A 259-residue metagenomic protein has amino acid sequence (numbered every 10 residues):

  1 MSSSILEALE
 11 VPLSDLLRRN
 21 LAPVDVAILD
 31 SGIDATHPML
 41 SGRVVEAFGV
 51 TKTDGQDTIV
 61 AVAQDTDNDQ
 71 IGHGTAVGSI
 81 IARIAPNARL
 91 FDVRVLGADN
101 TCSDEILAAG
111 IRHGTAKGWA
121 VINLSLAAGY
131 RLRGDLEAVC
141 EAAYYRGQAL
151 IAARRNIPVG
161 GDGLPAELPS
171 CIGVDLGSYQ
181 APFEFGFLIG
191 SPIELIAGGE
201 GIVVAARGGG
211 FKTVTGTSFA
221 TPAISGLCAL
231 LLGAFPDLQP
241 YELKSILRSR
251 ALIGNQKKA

Functional and structural regions predicted by a protein language model:
M1-L13, T115, W119-L124, G233-A259: C-terminal subdomain of the subtilisin-like protease fold in secreted/lumenal serine endopeptidases
S2-I84, A88: Active-site core segment of subtilase-fold serine proteases
D15-L21, T101-N123, R133-Q148, V159-D175 (+1 more regions): Mature extracellular/periplasmic domains of secretome proteins
D34, V50-T51, L96, Q180 (+3 more regions): Active-site/binding-pocket entry motifs
V60-Y130, A234-F235, L247-A251: Subtilisin-like peptidase catalytic core
T66-T75, I157-P158, K212-I224: Gly/Ser-rich catalytic serine loop of serine hydrolases
R94, N123-A127, I151-R155, L176 (+1 more regions): A cross-family glycoside hydrolase active-site/sugar-binding cleft signature
G163-G233, D237: Extracellular S/T/G-rich loop segment that most often corresponds to the catalytic His/Ser-adjacent loop
